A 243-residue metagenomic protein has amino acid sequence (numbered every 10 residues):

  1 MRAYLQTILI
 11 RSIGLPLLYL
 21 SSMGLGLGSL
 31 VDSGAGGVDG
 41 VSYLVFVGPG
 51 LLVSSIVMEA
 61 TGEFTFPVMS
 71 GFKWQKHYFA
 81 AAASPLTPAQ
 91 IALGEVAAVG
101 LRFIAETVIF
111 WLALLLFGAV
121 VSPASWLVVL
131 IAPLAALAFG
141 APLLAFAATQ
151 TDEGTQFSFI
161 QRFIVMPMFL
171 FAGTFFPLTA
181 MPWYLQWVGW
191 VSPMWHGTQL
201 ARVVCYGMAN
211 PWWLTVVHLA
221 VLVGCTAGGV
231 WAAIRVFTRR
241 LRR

Functional and structural regions predicted by a protein language model:
M1-W126, L130-R243: Hydrophobic transmembrane alpha-helices and immediately adjacent juxtamembrane helices of multi-pass inner-membrane
